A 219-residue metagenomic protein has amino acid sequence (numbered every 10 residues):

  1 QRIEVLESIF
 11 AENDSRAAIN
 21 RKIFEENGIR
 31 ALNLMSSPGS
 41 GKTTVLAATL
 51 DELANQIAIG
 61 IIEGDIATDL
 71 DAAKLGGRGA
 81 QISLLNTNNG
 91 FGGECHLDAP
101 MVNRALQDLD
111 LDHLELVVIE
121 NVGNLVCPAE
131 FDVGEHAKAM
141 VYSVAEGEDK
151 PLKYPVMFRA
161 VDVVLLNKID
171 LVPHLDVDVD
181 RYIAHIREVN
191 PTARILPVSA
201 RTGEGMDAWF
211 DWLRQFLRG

Functional and structural regions predicted by a protein language model:
R2-K22, N27-L32, S40, T44 (+3 more regions): Nucleotide-state-sensitive switch-loop elements of NTP-binding domains
N33, D65, E120, N167 (+2 more regions): Residue-level signature of catalytic and energy-coupling elements of molecular machines, predominantly ATP/GTP-dependent
S37-P38, I62, N88, S143-V144 (+2 more regions): G-domain G4 guanine-recognition motif of GTPases
E52-A58, V163-L165, T192-R194: Short, surface-exposed connector motifs at secondary-structure boundaries
D71, K153, G205: Short acidic active-site motifs
V118, A139-V141, L165: Structural motif
P128-E135, V144-T192: Conserved C-terminal guanine-recognition region of P-loop GTPase G domains, centered on the G4
L171-G219: Canonical P-loop GTPase G-domain recognition
